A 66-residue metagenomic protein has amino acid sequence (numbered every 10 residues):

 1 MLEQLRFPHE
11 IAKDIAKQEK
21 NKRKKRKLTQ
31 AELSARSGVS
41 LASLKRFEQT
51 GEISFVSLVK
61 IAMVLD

Functional and structural regions predicted by a protein language model:
M1-K25: A short, Lys/Arg-rich alpha-helix, primarily the initiator
H9, F47-E48: A generic secondary-structure micro-motif detector that highlights 1-2 residue hydrophobic/ambivalent hotspots embedded
E19, Q30, L41, F55-L58: Helix-turn-helix DNA-binding elements, focusing on the entry/boundary residues of the two helices that contact DNA
K24, A35, M63: Alpha-helical residues within the helix-turn-helix
K27-K45: Short alpha-helical DNA-recognition segment
T50-M63: Short, basic-rich loop-to-helix N-cap that marks the start of a DNA-contacting helix
